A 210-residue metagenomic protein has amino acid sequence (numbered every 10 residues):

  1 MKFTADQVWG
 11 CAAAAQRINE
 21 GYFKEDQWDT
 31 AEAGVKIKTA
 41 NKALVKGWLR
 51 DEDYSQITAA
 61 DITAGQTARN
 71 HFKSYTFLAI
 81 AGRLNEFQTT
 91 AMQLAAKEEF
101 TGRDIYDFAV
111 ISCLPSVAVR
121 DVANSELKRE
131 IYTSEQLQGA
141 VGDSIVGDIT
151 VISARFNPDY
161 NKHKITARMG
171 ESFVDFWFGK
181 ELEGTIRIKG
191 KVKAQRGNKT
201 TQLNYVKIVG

Functional and structural regions predicted by a protein language model:
K2-F3, Q7-W9, A13-A123: Long, charge-rich alpha-helical interaction segments
Q16, V35, I149, N204-K207: Residue-level marker of intrinsically disordered, low-complexity segments enriched for small/polar residues
K36, L49, T67, L84 (+7 more regions): Compositionally biased, intrinsically disordered low-complexity regions
S112-P115, R120-Y160, I186-V192: Structural detector for short beta-strands of small beta-barrel domains
T150-I152, R168, W177-G179, K189 (+1 more regions): A structural detector for beta-sheet-dominated domains
P158-N161, G197-K199: Short acidic/glycine-enriched loop/turn segments that link adjacent beta-strands
N161-T185: Beta-strand/loop nucleic-acid-binding surfaces
T166-G170, K191-G210: OB-fold/S1-family single-stranded nucleic acid-binding modules
